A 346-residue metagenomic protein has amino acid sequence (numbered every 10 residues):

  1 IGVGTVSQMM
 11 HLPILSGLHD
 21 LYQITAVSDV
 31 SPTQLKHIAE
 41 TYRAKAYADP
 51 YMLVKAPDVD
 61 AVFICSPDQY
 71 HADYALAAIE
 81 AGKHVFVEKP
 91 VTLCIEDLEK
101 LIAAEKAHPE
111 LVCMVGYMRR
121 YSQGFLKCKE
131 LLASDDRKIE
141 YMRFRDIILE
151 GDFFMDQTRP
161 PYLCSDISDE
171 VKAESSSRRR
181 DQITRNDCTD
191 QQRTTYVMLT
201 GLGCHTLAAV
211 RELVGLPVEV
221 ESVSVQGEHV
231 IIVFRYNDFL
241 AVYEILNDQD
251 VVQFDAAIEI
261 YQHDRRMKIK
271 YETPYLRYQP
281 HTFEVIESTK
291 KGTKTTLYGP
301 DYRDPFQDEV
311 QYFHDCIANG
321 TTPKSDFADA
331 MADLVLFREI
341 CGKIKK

Functional and structural regions predicted by a protein language model:
I1-Y42: N-terminal Rossmann-like dinucleotide-binding module
S7, A48, V87-E88, C113-V115: Hydrophobic residues in well-ordered beta-strands that form the structural core
Y22-A26, D60-V62, V112, V197: Short active-site oxyanion
H37, Y42-A104: Beta-loop-alpha module in the N-terminal Rossmann-like domain of NAD(P)-dependent dehydrogenases, especially those
A61-F63, Y236, Y312-K346: C-terminal helix-rich "cap/oligomerization" subdomain common to oxidoreductases
L93-D169: A contiguous active-site-proximal alpha/beta segment in oxidoreductase catalytic domains
G116-Q123, E150, F154-P217, A330: Mid-domain beta-loop-alpha active-site segment that forms a flexible, acidic cofactor/metal-binding surface
T189-Y275, P300-T321: Contiguous beta-strand/loop segments that form the cofactor/metal-binding neighborhood of enzyme cores
